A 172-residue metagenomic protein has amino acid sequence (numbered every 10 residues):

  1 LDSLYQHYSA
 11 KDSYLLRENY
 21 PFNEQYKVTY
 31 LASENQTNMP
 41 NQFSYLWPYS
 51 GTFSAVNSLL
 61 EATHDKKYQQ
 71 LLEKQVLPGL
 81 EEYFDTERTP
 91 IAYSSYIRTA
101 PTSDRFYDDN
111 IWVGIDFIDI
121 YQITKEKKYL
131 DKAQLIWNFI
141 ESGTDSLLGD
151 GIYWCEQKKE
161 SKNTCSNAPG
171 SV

Functional and structural regions predicted by a protein language model:
L1-A100, K127-D150: Low-complexity, Ser/Thr/Pro/Gly-enriched N-terminal "stalk/linker" regions
N41-E61, R105-Q122, K162-V172: Well-ordered alpha-helical segments within folded domains of soluble proteins
S94-T102, G114-Y121, Y153-K158: Short acidic, glycine/Ser/Thr-rich loop/turn "cap" segments at secondary-structure junctions
I120-V172: Active-site cleft segment of glycoside hydrolase catalytic domains centered on the general acid/base Glu
